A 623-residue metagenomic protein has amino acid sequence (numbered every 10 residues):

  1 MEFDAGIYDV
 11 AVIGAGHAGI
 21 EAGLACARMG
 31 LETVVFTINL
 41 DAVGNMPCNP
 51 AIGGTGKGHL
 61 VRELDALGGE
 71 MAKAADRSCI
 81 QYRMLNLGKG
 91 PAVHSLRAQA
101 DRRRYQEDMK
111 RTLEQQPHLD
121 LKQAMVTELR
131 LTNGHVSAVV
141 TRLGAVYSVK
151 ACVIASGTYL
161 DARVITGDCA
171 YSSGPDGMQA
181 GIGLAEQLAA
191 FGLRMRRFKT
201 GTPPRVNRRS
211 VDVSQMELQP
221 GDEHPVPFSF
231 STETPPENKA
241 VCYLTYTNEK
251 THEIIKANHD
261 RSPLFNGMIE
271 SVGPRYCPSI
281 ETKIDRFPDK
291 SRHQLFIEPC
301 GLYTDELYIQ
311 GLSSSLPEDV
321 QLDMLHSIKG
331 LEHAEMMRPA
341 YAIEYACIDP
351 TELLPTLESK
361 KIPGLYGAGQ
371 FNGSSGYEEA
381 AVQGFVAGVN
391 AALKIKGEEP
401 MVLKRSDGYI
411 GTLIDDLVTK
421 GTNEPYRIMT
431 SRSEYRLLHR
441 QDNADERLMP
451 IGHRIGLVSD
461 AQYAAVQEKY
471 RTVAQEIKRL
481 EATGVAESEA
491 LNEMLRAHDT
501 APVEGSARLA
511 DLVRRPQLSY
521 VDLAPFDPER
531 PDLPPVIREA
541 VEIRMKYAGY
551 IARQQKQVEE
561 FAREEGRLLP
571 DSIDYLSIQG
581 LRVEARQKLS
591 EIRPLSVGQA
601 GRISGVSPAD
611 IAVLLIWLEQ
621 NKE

Functional and structural regions predicted by a protein language model:
D4-A18: Beta1/beta-strand and adjacent pyrophosphate-binding region of the FAD-binding site in flavoprotein oxidoreductases
I7, L24-E128, T132, L143 (+6 more regions): Conserved N-terminal/central alpha/beta ligand/cofactor-binding core
N39, E186-L322, T419-S506, D511-P516: An anion/pyrophosphate-binding glycine-rich loop and adjacent beta-alpha core in soluble alpha-beta enzymes
Y308-S374, V402-D415, P534-K588, R593: A glycine-rich dinucleotide-binding beta-alpha-beta segment and adjacent secondary-structure elements that constitute
Q370-E378, E434-R436: Glycine-rich phosphate/pyrophosphate-binding beta-alpha loops
A380-M401: Internal hydrophobic alpha-helix adjacent to the cofactor/substrate pocket in enzyme cavities
R432, M449-D610, I616-E623: Extended, charge-enriched "interface" segments that sit outside catalytic cores
